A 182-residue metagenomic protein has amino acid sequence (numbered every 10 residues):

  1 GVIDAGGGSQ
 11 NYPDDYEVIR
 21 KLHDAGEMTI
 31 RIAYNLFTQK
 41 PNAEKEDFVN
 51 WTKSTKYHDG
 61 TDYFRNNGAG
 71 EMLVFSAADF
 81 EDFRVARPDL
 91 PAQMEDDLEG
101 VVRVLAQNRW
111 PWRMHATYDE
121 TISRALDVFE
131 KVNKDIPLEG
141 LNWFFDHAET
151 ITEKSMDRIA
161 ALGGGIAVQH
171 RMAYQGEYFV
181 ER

Functional and structural regions predicted by a protein language model:
V2-A5, W112, F145, I166: Hydrophobic residues within beta-strands of alpha/beta enzymes
A5-D14, E120-I122, D146-E153: Acidic-and-aromatic substrate-binding clefts and catalytic sites of carbohydrate-active enzymes
Q10-S123, D127, R158-R171: Metal-coordinating catalytic core of metallo-dependent amide/deamination hydrolases
A33, L138-G140: Interdomain boundary/hinge elements
A86-D89, L141-W143, R182: Short, contiguous strand/loop micro-motifs
H115, N142-W143, H147: Histidine-centered active-site/metal-ligand motif
D127-P137: Polar interaction faces of repeat-based domains
T150-R182: Active-site-adjacent C-terminal substructures of enzyme catalytic domains
